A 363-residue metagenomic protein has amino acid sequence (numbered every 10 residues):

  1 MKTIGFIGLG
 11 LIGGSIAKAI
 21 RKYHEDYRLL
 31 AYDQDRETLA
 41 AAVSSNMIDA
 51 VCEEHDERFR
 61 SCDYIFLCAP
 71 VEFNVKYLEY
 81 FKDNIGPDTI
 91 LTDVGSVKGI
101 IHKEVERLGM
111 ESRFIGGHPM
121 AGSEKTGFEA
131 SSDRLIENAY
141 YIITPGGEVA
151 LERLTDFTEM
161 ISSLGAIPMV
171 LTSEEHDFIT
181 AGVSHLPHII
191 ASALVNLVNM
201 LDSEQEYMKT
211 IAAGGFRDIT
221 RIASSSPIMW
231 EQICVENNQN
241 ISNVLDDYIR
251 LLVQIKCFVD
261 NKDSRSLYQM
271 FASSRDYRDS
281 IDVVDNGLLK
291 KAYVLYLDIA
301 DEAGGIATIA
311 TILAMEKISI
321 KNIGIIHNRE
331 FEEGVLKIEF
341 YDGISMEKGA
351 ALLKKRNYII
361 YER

Functional and structural regions predicted by a protein language model:
M1-F59, Y64: NAD(P)+-binding Rossmann beta1-loop-alpha1 motif at the extreme N-terminus of oxidoreductases
D56-I85, T89-I90: Rossmann-like NAD(P)-binding element
C68-P70, G95, P145: Glycine-rich, N-terminal phosphate-binding loop of Rossmann-like dinucleotide-binding domains
Y80-E129: Rossmann-like NAD(P)(H) cofactor-binding subdomain of soluble oxidoreductases
L135-I222: Internal alpha-helical scaffold of NAD(P)-dependent oxidoreductase catalytic cores
E204-S274: Interdomain hinge/lid region at the active-site interface of Rossmann-like NAD(P)-dependent oxidoreductases
Y277-R363: A conserved regulatory-domain signal marking ACT and ACT-like small-molecule sensing domains and adjacent regulatory
